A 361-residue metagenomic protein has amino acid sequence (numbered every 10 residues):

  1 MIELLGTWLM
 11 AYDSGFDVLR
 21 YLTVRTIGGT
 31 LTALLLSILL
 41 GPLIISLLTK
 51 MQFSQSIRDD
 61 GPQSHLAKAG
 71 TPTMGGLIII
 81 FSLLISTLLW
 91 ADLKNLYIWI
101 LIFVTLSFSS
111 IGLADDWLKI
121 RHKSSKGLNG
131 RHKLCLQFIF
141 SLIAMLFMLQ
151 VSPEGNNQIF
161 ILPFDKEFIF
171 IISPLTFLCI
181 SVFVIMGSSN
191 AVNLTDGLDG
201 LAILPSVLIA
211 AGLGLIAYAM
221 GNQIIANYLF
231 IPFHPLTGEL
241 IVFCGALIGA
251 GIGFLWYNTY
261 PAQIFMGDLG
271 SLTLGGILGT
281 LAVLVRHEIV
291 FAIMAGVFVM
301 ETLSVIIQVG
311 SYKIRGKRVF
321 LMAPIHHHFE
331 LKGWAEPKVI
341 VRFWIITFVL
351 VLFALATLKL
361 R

Functional and structural regions predicted by a protein language model:
I2-I44, F81-S110, A144, M148-Q150 (+3 more regions): Alpha-helical transmembrane segments
P42-D60: Membrane-interface helix-loop junction between the first two transmembrane segments
I57-T71, S125-L136, H326, L331: Juxtamembrane helix-capping/reentrant segments at transmembrane boundaries
K68-I80, H132-F140, E336-I346: Select subsegments of transmembrane alpha-helices in polytopic membrane proteins, especially boundary-proximal
G75, D116, D268: Divalent metal-coordination and catalytic microenvironments
K94-I102, R121-L136: Membrane-interfacial loop-to-helix junctions in multi-pass inner-membrane proteins
S110-W117: Alpha-helical transmembrane segments within multi-pass membrane transporters and channels
K119-N129, L162-I172: Membrane interface segments of multi-pass transport proteins and intramembrane proteases
